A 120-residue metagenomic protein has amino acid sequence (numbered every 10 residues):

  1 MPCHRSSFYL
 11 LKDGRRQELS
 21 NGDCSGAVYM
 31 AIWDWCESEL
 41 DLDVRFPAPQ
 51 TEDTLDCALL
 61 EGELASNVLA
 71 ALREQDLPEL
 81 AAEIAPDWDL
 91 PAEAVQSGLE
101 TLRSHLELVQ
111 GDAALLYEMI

Functional and structural regions predicted by a protein language model:
M1-G111, M119-I120: Acidic (Asp/Glu-rich) sequence patches and key acidic residues that form negatively charged surfaces used
